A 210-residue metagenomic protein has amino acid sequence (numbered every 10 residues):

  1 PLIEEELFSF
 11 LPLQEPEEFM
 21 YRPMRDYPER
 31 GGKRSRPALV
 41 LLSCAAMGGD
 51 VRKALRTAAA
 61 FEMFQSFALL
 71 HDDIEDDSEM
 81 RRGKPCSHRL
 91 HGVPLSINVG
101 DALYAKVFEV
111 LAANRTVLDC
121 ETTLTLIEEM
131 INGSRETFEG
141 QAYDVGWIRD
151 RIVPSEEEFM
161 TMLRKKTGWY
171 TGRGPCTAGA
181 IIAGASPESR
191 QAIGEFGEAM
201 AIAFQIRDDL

Functional and structural regions predicted by a protein language model:
P1-L11: N-terminal amphipathic/basic leader segments beginning at the initiator methionine
Q14-L210: Mg2+-dependent prenyl diphosphate-binding active-site environment of isoprenoid biosynthetic enzymes
